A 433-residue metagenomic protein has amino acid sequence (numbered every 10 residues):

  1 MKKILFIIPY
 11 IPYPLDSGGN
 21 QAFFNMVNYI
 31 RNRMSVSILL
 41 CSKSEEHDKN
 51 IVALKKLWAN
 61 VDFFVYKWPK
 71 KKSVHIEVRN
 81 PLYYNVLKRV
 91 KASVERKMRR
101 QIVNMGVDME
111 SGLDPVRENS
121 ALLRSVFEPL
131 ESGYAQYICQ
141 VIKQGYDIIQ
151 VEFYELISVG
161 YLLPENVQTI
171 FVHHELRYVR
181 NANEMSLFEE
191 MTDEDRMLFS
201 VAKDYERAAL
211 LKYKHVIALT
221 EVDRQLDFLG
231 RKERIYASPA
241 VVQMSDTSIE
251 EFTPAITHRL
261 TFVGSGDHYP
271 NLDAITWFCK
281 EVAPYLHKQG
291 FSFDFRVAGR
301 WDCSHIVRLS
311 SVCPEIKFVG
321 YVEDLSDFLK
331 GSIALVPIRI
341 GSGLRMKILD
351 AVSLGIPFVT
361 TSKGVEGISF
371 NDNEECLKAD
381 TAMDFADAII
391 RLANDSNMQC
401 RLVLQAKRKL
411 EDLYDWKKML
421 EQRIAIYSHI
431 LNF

Functional and structural regions predicted by a protein language model:
I4, I8, L163-L187: Active-site proximal beta-strand in glycosyltransferases
P81-I148, Y154-I157, E190-Y213: Conserved nucleotide-sugar donor-binding subdomain of glycosyltransferases
I170, Y178, R196-K203, R207-T247: Donor nucleotide-sugar binding/catalytic pocket of nucleotide-sugar-dependent glycosyltransferases
A237-P314, F318-L329: Conserved catalytic-core segment of nucleotide-activated headgroup transferases in glycan assembly
L329-G343, L354-I356: Acidic donor-binding loop of glycosyltransferase active sites
K347-D350, P357-T361: Short hydrophobic beta-strand element within catalytic cores of glycosyltransferases and related nucleotide-activated
C376-M383, R391-N397: Conserved acidic donor-binding segment of nucleotide-sugar-dependent glycosyltransferases
R391, M398-L413, M419-A425, H429: A short, well-ordered alpha-helix in the C-terminal region of glycosyltransferases
